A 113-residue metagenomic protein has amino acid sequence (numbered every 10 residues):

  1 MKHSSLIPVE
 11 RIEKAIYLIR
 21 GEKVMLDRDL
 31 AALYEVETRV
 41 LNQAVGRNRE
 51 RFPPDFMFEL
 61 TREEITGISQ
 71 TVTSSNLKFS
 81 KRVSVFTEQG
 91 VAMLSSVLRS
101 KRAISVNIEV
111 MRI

Functional and structural regions predicted by a protein language model:
M1-I113: Basic, low-complexity intrinsically disordered segments
